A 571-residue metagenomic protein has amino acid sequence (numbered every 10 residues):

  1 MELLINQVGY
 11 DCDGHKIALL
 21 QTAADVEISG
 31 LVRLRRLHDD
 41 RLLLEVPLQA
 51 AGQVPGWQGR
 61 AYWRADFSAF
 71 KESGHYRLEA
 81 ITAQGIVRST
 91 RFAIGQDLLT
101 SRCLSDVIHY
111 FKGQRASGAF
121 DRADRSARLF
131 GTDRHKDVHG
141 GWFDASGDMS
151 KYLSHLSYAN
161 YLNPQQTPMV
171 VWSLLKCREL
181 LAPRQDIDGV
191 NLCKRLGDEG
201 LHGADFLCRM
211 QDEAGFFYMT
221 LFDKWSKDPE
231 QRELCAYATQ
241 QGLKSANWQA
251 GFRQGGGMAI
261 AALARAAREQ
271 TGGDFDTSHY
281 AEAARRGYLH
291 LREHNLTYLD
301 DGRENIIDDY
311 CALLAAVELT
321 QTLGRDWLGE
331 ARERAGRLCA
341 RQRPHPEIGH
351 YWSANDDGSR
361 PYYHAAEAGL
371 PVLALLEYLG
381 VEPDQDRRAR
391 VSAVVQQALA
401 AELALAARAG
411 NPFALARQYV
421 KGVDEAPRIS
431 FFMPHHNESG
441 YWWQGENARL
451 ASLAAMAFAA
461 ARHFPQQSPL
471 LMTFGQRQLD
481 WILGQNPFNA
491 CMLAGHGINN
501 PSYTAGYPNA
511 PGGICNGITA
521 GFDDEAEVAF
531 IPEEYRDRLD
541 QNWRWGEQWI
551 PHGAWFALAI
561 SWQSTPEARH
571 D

Functional and structural regions predicted by a protein language model:
Q7-I86, H109-P168, K176-C177, D223-E269 (+4 more regions): Aromatic (Trp/Tyr) and acidic
I86-I94: Edge beta-strands of extracellular beta-sandwich domains
T90, A182-R184, D212, F217-F222 (+3 more regions): Short, solvent-exposed loop/turn and secondary-structure capping segments
A93-R122, G197-G215, Y280-L299, E330-Y351 (+3 more regions): Long, well-ordered core segments of solenoidal/helical folds
K176-H202, Q240-N247, R265-E282: Short coil/linker segments at helix-helix boundaries
A246, A250-E282, R286-Y298: A conserved hydrophobic secondary-structure block that centers on an alpha-helix together with its immediately flanking
E347-D356, P361: Zinc-dependent metallopeptidase catalytic helix centered on the HExxH motif and its immediate flanking segment
